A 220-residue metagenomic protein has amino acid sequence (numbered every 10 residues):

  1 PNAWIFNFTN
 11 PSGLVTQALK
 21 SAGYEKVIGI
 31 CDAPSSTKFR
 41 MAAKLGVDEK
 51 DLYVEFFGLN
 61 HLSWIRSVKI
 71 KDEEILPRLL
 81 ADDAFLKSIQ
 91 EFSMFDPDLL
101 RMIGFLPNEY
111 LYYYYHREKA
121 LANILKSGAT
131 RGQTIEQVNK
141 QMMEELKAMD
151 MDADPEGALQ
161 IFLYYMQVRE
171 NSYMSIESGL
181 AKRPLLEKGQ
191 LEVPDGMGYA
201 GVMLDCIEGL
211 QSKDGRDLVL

Functional and structural regions predicted by a protein language model:
P1-K20, K26-C31, K38: Rossmann-like NAD(P)(H) cofactor-binding subdomain of soluble oxidoreductases
T37-A43: Short, charged, surface-exposed secondary-structure boundary motifs
A43-L220: Long, compositionally biased stretches enriched for glycine and/or charged residues
